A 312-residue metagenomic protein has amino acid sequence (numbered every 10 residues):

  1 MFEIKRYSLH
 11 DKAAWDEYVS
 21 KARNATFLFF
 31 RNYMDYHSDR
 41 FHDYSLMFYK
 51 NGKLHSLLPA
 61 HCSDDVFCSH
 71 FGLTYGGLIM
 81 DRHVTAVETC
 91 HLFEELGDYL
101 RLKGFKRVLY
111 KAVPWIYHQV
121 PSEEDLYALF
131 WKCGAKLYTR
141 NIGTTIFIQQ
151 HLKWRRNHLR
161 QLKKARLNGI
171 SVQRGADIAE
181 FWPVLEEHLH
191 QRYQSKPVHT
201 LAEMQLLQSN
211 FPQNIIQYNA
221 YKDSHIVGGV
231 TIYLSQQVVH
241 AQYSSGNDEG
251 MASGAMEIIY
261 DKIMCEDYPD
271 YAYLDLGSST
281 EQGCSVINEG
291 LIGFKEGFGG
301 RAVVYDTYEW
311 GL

Functional and structural regions predicted by a protein language model:
F2-N51, H55-V66, A112-G250: A conserved beta-strand-loop-helix scaffold within acyl/acetyltransferase catalytic domains
F41-D43, L102-F105, I215, P269-Y271: Short, high-confidence coil segments that cap the C-terminus of an alpha-helix and link into the following beta-strand
Y49, L57-A60, I79, T85-G97 (+1 more regions): Aromatic (often tryptophan-rich) hydrophobic motifs at membrane interfaces
V66-F71, L291: Short, flexible, mixed-charge acidic loops at enzyme active sites
H70-I79, W182-E187: Short, basic/glycine-rich phosphate-binding loops at helix/coil junctions that contact nucleotide phosphates
F71-Y75, T139, V303: Short, solvent-exposed loop/turn segments at the edges of secondary structure
L73-Q119: A gly/proline- and charged-residue-enriched helix-loop-helix capping module
R107-L109, S171, Y273: Residues at or immediately flanking beta-strands
